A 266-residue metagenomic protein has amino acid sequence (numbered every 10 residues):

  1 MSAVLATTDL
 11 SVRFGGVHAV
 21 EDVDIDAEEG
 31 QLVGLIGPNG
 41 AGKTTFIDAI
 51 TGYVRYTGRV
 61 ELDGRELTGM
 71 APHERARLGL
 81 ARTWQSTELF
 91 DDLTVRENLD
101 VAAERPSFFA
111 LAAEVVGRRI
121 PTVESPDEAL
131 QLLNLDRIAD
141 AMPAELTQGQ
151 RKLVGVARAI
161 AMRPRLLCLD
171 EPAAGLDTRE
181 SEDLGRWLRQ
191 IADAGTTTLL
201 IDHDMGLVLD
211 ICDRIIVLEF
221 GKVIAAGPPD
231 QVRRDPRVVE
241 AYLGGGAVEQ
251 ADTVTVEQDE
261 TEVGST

Functional and structural regions predicted by a protein language model:
S2-D252, E257-T266: Glycine-rich phosphate-binding loops of nucleotide-dependent enzymes
